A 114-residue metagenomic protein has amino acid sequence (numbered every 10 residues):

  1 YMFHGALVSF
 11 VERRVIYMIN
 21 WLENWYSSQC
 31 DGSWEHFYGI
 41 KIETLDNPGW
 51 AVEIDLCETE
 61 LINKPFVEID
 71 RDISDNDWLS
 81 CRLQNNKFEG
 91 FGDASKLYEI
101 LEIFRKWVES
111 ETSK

Functional and structural regions predicted by a protein language model:
Y1-Y17: Short, Lys/Arg-enriched N-terminal segments with co-localized hydrophobic residues within the first ~10-30 amino acids
E12-R14, D31, L61, S95: Compositionally biased, intrinsically disordered low-complexity segments enriched in polar/Pro/Gly and often Gln
I19-L22: Charge-rich, low-complexity N-terminal segments
N24-Q29, F37-Y38, E43, N76 (+1 more regions): Solvent-exposed interaction surfaces and binding hotspots enriched for charged
W25-S28, T59-I62, L97-I100, W107-E109: Extracellular/virion structural assembly segments
C30-I69: Amphipathic, interaction-prone secondary-structure segments
E58-F88: Acidic, aromatic-enriched beta-alpha/helix-loop junctions
N76-S113: Helix-rich interaction surfaces within compact, conserved domain-sized segments that mediate assembly or partner
